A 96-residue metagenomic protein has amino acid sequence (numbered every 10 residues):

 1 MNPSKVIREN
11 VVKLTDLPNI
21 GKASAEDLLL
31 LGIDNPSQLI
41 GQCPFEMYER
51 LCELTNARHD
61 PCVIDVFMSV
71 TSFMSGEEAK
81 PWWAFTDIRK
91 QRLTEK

Functional and structural regions predicted by a protein language model:
M1-P18, K22-K96: C-terminal extensions
